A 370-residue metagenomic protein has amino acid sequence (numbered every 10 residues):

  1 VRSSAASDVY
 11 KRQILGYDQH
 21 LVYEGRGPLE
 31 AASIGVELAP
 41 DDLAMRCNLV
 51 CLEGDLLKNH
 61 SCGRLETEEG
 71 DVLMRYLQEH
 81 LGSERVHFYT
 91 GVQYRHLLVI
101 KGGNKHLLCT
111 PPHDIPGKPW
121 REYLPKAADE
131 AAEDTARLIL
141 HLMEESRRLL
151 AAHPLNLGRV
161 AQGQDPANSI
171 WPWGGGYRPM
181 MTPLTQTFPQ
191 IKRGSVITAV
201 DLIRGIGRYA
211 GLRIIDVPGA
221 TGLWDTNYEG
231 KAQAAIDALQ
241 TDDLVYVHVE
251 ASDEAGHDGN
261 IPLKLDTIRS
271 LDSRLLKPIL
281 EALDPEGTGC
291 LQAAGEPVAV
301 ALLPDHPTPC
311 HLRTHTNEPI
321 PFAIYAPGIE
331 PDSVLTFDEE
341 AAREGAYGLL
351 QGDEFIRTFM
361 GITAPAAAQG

Functional and structural regions predicted by a protein language model:
V1-A6, Y10: Single conserved hydrophobic/aromatic residue that forms the stacking wall/gate of nucleotide- or nucleobase-binding
R26-A152: A contiguous, mid-domain pocket- or channel-lining segment that forms the substrate-recognition surface
L52-L57, I100-Y123, A210, I236-L280: Active-site His/acidic residue clusters
E84-G91, A152-A167, V217, L244-Y246 (+2 more regions): Flexible, glycine/charged-enriched surface loops at secondary-structure junctions
H106-A199, I203, R208: Long, charged alpha-helical interface segments
P172, Y177-T267: Anion-binding catalytic surfaces of enzymes that hydrolyze or transfer phosphate/sulfate esters
T267-E318: Metal-dependent active-site segment of extracytoplasmic phospho-/sulfohydrolases and closely related
A299-T363: Internal helix-turn-beta structural module
